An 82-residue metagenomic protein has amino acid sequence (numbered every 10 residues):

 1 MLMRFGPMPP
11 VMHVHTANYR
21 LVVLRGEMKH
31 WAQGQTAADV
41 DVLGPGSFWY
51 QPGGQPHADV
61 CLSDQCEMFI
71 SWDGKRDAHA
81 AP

Functional and structural regions predicted by a protein language model:
M1-L2, P10-H15, A32, V40 (+1 more regions): Short histidine-centered beta-strand/loop micro-motifs that create catalytic or ligand/metal-coordination sites
F5, Q33-Q55, L62: Short acidic-glycine-tyrosine-enriched beta hairpin
G6-M8, H15-Q35: Glycine- and acidic-residue-biased ligand/ion/polar-headgroup-sensing regions
M8, E27, G54, D73-K75: Solvent-exposed coil/turn segments that connect beta secondary-structure elements in extracytoplasmic/periplasmic
P9-P10, R20, A38-D39, D59 (+1 more regions): A short local loop/turn or secondary-structure capping micro-motif enriched for an aromatic residue
L21-V22, F48-Q51, V60, E67-I70: Structural recognition of the beta-strand scaffold that forms the well-ordered cores of secreted hydrolase catalytic
A58-P82: Double-stranded beta-helix
